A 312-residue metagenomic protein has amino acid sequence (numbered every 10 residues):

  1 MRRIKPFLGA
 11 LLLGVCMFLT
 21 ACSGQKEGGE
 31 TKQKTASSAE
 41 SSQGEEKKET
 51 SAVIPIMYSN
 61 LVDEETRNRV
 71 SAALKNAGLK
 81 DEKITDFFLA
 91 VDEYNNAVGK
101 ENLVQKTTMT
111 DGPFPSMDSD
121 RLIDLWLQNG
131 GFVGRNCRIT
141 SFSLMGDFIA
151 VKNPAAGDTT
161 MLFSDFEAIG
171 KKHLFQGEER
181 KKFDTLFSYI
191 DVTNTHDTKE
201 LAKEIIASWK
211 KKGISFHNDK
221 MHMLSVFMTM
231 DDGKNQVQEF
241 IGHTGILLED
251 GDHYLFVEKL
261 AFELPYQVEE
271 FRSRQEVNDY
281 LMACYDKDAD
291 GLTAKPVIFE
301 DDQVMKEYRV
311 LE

Functional and structural regions predicted by a protein language model:
M1-L11: Bacterial N-terminal signal peptides that target proteins for export
F18-A21: C-terminal motif of bacterial Sec signal peptides marking the signal peptidase cleavage site
K26-L61: N-terminal, intrinsically disordered, polar/charged segments of Gram-positive cell-envelope systems that serve as
K48-L79, L255: Compositional signal for N-terminal targeting/processing segments
R69, A73-M230, Q238-G242, E249-L264: Acidic/His-rich structured neighborhood in mature extracellular/periplasmic domains
L255-K259, R272-E312: Low-complexity, Gly/Ser/Thr/Pro-rich intrinsically disordered linker/tail segments
L264-R274: A short, polar/proline- and glycine-enriched secondary-structure boundary/capping micro-motif
